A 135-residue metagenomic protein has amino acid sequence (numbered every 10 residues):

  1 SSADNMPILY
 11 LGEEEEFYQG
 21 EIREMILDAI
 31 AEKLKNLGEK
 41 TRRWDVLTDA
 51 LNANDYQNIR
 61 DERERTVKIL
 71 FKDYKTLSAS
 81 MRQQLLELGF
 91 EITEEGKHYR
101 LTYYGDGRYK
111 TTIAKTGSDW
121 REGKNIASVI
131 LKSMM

Functional and structural regions predicted by a protein language model:
S1-L88: Extended, charged coiled-coil scaffold/tether segments in eukaryotic proteins that mediate oligomerization
A50-M135: Long mid-to-C-terminal scaffolding/interaction modules that assemble large complexes
